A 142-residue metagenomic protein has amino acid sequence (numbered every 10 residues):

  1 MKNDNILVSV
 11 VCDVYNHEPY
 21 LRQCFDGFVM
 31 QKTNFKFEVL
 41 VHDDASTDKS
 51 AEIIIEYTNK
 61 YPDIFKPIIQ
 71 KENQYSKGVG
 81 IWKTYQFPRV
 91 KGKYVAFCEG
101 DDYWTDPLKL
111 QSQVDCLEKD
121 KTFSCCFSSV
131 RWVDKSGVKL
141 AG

Functional and structural regions predicted by a protein language model:
M1-G142: Nucleotide-sugar donor-binding/catalytic module of glycosyltransferases that assemble extracellular/cell-envelope
